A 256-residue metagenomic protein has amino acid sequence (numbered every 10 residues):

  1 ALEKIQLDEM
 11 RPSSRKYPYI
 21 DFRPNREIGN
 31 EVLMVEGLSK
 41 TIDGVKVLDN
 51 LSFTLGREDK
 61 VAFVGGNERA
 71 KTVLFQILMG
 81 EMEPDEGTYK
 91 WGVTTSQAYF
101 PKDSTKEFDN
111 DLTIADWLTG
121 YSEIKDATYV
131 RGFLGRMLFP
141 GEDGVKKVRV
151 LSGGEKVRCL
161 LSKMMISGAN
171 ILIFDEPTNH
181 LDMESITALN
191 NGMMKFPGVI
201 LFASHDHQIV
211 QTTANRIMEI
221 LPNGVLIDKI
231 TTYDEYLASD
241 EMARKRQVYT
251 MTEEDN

Functional and structural regions predicted by a protein language model:
E3-S14, K90: Proline-centered turn/helix-capping motifs that create local helix->coil transitions or kinks
K16-P18: Conserved catalytic-core segments of large NTP-driven translation/proteostasis enzymes
D21-N256: ABC ATP-binding cassette signature C-motif
